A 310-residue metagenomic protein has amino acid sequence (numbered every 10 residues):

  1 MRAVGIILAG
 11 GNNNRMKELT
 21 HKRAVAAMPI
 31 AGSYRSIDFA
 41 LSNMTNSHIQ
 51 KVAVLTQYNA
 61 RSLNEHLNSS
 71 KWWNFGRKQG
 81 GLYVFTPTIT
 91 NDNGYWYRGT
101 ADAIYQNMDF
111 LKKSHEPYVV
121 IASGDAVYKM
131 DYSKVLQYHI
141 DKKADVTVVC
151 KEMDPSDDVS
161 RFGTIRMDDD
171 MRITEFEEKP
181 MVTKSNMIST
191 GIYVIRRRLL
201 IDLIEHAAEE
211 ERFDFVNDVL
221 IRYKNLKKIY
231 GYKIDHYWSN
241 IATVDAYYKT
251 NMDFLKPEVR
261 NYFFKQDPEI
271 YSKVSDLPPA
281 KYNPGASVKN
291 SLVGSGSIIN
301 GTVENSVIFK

Functional and structural regions predicted by a protein language model:
M1-I7, R15, L19-H21, V25 (+5 more regions): Conserved N-terminal catalytic core of the sugar/cofactor nucleotidyltransferase
M1-V4, R198, E205-K310: Left-handed beta-helix
G11, D125, T243: Active-site glycine-centered loops adjacent to acidic/histidine catalytic or metal-binding residues that shape
A27, T164-M167, L220, G231: A structural signal for short hydrophobic beta-strand segments in well-ordered beta-sheet cores
N59, I89, M153-D154, P180 (+3 more regions): Glycine-rich beta-alpha junction loops
K71-Q79, P155, D169, K256-F263: Proline-centered turn/helix-capping motifs that create local helix->coil transitions or kinks
K129-R198, A207: Conserved core of the sugar-phosphate nucleotidyltransferase
